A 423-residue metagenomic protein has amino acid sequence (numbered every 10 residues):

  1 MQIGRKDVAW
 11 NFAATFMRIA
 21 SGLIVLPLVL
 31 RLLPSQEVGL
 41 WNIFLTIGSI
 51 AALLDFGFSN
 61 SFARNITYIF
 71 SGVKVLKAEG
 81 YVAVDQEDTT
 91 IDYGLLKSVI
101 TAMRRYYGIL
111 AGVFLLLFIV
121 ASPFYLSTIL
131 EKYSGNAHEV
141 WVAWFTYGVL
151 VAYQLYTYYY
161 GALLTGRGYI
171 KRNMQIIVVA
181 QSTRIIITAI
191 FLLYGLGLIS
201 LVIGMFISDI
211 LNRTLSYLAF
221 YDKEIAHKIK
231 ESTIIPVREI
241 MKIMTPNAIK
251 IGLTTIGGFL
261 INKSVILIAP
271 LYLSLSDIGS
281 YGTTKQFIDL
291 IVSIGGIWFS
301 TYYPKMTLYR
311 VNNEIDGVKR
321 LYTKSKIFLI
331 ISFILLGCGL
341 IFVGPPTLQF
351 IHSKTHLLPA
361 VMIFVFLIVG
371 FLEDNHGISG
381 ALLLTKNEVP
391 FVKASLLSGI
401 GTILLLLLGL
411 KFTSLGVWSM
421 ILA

Functional and structural regions predicted by a protein language model:
M1-G4, L198-V202, S216-N262, R310-G317: Interhelical loop/hinge segments that connect adjacent transmembrane helices in multipass membrane
I3-G72, F118-I119, I249-S276: Signature of the first transmembrane helix
R5, N42, A78-I109, M241-T245 (+2 more regions): Interfacial transmembrane-helix starts/ends
L30-E37, K171, S182-T214, G344 (+4 more regions): Membrane-interface helix-loop junctions in multi-pass transport and translocation proteins
F44-F56, T254, G258, N262-S264 (+4 more regions): Transmembrane helix-bundle signature of multi-pass secondary active exporters and lipid flippases
F56-T90, D289-N313, T385: Helix-loop junctions and terminal segments of transmembrane helices in multi-pass membrane transport/translocation
L116-S134, L335-K354: Short membrane-interface helical motifs at transmembrane helix boundaries in multi-pass membrane transporters
V151-I177, I199, F364-S395: Membrane-interface junctions at transmembrane-helix termini in multi-pass inner-membrane proteins
